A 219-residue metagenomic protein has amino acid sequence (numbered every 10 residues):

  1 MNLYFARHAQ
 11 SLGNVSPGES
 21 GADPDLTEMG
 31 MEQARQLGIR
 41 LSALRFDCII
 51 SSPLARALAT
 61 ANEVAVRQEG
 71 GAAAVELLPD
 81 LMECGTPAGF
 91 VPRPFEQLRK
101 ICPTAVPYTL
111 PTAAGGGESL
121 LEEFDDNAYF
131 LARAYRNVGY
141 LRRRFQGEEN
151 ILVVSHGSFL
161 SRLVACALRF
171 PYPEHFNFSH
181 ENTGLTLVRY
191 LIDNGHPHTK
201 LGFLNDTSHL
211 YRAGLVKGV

Functional and structural regions predicted by a protein language model:
M1-D47, S51, N62-V66, G70 (+2 more regions): An N-terminal RHG(E/S)-centered segment typical of histidine phosphatases
L3, E149-S155: Generic beta-sheet signal
Q36-P111: Phosphate-coordination/substrate-recognition cap region in phosphate-metabolizing enzymes
S51-S52, A132, V154-S155: Short beta-strand scaffold positions
C84-T104, R143, G147-E149, A165-V219: Acidic, low-complexity terminal tails and accessory targeting/binding regions of phosphate-metabolizing enzymes
C102-Y129: Short glycine/proline- and acidic residue-enriched helix-loop micro-motifs that form flexible lids or anion-recognition
G157-S161, G184: GST superfamily/GST-like fold recognition
